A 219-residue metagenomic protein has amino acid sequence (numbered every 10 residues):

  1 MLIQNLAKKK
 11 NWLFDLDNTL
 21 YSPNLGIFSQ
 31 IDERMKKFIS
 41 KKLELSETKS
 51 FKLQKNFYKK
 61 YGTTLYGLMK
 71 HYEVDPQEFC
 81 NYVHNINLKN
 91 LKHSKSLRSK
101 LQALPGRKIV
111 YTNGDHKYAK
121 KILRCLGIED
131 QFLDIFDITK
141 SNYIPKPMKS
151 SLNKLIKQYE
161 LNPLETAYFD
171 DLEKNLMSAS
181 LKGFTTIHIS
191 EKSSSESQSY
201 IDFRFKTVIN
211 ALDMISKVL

Functional and structural regions predicted by a protein language model:
M1-K9, Q102, D115-L219: Asp-based, Mg2+/Mn2+-dependent phosphohydrolase catalytic module
N5-S96: N-terminal helical cap/lid subdomain that shapes the substrate entry/recognition surface in HAD-like hydrolases
N18, V110-N113, D170: Conserved residues at beta->alpha junctions
S29, G62, N113, P145-K146: Non-catalytic, surface-exposed connector residues within folded enzymatic/regulatory domains
L45, V74, G106, L161 (+1 more regions): Short glycine/serine/threonine/alanine-rich loop segments
E78-K92, L97-L126, I135-I138: Substrate-recognition element of Asp-dependent hydrolases with the DxDx(T/V) motif
